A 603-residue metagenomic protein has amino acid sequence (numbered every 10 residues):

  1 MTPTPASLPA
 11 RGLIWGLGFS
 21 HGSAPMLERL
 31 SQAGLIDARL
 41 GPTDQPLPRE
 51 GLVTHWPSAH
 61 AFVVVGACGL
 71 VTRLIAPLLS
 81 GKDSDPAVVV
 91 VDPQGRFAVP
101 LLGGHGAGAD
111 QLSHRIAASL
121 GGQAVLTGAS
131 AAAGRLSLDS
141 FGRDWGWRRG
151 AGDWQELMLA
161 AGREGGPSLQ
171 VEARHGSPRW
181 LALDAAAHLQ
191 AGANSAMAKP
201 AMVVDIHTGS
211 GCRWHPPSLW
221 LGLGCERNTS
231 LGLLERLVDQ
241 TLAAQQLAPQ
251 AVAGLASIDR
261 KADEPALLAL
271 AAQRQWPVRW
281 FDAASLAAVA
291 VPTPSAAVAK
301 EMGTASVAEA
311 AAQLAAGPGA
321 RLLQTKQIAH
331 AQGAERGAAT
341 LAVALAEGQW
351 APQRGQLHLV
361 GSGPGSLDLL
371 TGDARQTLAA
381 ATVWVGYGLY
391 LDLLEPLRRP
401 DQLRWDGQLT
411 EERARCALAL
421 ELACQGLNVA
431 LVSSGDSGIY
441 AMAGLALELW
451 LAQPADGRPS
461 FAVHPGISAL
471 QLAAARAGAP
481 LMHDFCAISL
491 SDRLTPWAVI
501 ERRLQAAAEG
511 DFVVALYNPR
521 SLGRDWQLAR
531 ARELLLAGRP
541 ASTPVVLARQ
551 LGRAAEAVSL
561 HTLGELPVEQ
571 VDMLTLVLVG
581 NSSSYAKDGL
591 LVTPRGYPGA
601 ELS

Functional and structural regions predicted by a protein language model:
T2-E50, P178-S218, G222, N228 (+2 more regions): N-terminal, charge-rich interaction modules
T2-M26, Q32-A76, L268-A269, R274-Q313 (+5 more regions): Class I S-adenosyl-L-methionine
K82-R135, I258, L267-A308, H464-L470 (+1 more regions): Long, charge-dense
I116-D184, W497-P544: Conserved anion/nucleotide-ligand pocket segment
G176-G192, T293-V298, L357-L359, L427-V429 (+1 more regions): A contiguous loop/helix-start segment that scaffolds small-molecule binding in enzyme catalytic cores
P200-H207, G211-W214, A312-G348, V571-S584 (+1 more regions): C-terminal edge-of-domain segments
V238-V252, L369: Phosphate/pyrophosphate-binding loops at sites that engage ATP/ADP/AMP, CoA/4′-phosphopantetheine, polyphosphate
S366, A441-G510: Class I SAM-dependent methyltransferase SAM-binding "motif I" and its flanking Rossmann-like core
